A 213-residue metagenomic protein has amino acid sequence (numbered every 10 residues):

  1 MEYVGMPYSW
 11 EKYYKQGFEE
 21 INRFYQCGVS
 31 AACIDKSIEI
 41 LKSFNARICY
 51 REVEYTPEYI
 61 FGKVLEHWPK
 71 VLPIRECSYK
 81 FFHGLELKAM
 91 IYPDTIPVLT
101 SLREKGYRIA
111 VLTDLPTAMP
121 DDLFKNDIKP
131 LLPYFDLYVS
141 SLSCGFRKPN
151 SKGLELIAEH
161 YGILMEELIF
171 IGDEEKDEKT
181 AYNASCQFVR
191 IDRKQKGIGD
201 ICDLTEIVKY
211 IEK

Functional and structural regions predicted by a protein language model:
M1-S37: Active-site neighborhood of HAD-like aspartate-dependent phosphohydrolases
G5-Y13, C49-V53, M119-K125: Short, flexible/disordered intra-domain loops and linkers
F18, F61-G62, L154: Generic structural marker for isolated residues within well-ordered, non-membrane alpha-helices of soluble domains
E20-I21, V98-Y107: A short, Lys/Arg-enriched amphipathic alpha-helix followed by its capping loop at the start of a domain
C27-K80: A metal-dependent, Asp-based hydrolase signature
G28, I96, T100, L112-K213: Asp-based, Mg2+/Mn2+-dependent phosphohydrolase catalytic module
Y79-A89: Surface-exposed cleft-lining segments at the edges of enzyme active sites
K88-Y92, R147: A conditional alpha-helix N-cap/helix-loop micro-motif detector
